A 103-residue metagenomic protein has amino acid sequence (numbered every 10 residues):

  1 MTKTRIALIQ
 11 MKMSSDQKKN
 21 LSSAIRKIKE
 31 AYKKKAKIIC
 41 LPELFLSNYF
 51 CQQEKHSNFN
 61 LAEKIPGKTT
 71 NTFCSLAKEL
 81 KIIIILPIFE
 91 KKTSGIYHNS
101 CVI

Functional and structural regions predicted by a protein language model:
M1-T2, K91: Short N-terminal secondary-structure initiator segments
T2, I9, C51-K55: A generic structural signal for ordered alpha-helices
K3-S15, N20, S100: Active-site-proximal beta-strand elements of phosphoester/diester hydrolases
Q10, S23, K81: Residue-level signal for functionally critical sites in structured catalytic/ligand-binding pockets
Q17, K29-I103: Cys-nucleophile CN-hydrolase/nitrilase-fold catalytic domain and related Cys-dependent amidase chemistry that acts on
S22-K29: Short catalytic helix/loop segments, enriched in acidic residues and glycine and frequently bearing histidine
